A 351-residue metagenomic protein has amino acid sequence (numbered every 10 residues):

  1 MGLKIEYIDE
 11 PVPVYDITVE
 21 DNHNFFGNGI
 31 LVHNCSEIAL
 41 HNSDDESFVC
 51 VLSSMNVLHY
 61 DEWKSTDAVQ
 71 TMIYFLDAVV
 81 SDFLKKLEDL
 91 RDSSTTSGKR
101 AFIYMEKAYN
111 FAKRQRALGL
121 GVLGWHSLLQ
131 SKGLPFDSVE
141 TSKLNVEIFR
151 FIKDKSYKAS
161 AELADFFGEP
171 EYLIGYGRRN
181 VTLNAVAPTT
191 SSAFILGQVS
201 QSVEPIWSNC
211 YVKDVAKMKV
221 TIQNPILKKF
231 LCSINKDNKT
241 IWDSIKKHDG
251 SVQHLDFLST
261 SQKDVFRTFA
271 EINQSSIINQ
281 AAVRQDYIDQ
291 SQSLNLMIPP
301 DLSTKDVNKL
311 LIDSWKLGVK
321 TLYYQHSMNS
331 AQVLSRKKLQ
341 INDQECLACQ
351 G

Functional and structural regions predicted by a protein language model:
M1-N34, K217: Internal intein/HINT superfamily modules and their associated LAGLIDADG
G2-Y7, P13-V14, A39, F111-R114 (+4 more regions): Generic recognition of flexible, low-complexity loop/linker segments
Y15, N28, V32-S47, R178-E204: Internal mixed beta-strand/loop scaffold within catalytic domains of large alpha/beta enzymes
C35-A112, G124-L128, V199-I226, I234: Function-dense linear segments that define catalytic or interfacial modules in macromolecule-processing proteins
S47-C50, W63-Y74, K113-L123, K143 (+8 more regions): Conserved active-site and cofactor/substrate-binding residues in soluble primary-metabolism enzymes
S54, R116-S131, V181, S191-F194: Contiguous, well-ordered alpha-helical segments that form the cores/surfaces of helical PPI scaffolds
T71-Y109, K113, A117, K132-T189 (+1 more regions): Internal maturation/activation junctions in enzymes
V80-L84, E88, N184-Q340, C349-G351: Catalytic alpha/beta core of large soluble enzyme barrels
